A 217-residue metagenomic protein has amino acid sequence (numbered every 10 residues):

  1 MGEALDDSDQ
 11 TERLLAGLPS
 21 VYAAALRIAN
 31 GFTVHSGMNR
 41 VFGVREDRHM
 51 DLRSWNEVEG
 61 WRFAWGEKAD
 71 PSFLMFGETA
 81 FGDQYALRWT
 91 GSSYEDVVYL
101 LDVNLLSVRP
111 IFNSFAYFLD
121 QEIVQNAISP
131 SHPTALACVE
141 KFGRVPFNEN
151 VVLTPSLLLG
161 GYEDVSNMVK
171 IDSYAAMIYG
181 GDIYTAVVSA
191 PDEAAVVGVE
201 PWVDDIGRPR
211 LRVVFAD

Functional and structural regions predicted by a protein language model:
M1-S92, F147-D217: A surface-exposed partner-binding patch
R40, V44-L52, V98, D120 (+1 more regions): Charge-rich, low-complexity amphipathic helices in intrinsically disordered tails/linkers adjacent to domains
D96-T134: Compact, glycine/acidic-enriched structural inserts
I123-L157: Short aromatic loop motif centered on NTY/YTY
